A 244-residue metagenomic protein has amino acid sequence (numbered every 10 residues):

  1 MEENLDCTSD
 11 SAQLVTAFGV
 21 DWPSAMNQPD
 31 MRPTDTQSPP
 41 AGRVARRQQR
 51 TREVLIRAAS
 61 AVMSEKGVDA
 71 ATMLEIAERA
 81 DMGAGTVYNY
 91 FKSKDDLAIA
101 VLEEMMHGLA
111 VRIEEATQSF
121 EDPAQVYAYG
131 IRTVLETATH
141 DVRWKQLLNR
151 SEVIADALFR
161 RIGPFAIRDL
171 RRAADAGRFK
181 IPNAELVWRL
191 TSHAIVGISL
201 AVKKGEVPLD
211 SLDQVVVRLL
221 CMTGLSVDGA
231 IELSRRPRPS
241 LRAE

Functional and structural regions predicted by a protein language model:
E2-P39, E136, R168-A176, K204-E244: C-terminal peripheral helix-coil segments that are non-catalytic and often amphipathic
G19-D30, D35-V44, A61, A70-T72 (+2 more regions): Short glycine/proline-centered loop/turn elements that form peptide/ligand docking sites
R47-S60, I76-A77, V101-L109, A166: Generic hydrophobic, amphipathic alpha-helix propensity
V54, V62-D96, A100: Helix-turn-helix
V68-D69, F179, V207: Conserved hydrophobic residue
T72, K145-N149, F179-P182, D228-L233: Short, hydrophobic secondary-structure boundary micro-motifs
A100, V111-R143, R150, I154 (+1 more regions): Hydrophobic alpha-helical connector segments
A110, Y129, S151-L200: Amphipathic alpha-helical packing segments from all-alpha helical-bundle domains
